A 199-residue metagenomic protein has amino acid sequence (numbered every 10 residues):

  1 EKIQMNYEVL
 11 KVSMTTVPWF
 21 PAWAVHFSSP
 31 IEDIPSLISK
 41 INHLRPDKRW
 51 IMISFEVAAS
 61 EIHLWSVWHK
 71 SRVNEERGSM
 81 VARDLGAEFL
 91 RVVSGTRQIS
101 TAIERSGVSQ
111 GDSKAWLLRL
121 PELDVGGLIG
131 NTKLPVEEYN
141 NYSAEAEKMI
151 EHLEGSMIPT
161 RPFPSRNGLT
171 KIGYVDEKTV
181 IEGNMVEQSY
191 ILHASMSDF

Functional and structural regions predicted by a protein language model:
K2-F20, F27: Secreted/extracellular ectodomain signature
K2-M5, S29-E32, V93-Q98: A short linear-motif detector with a strong N-terminal bias
K11-M14, N42, I103-V108: A generic local secondary-structure boundary/capping motif
V17-A22, Q110-K114: A general secondary-structure signal for short beta-strands and their flanking turns/coil in non-transmembrane regions
P21-D84: N-terminal interaction modules that seed assembly of large macromolecular complexes
E61-R119: Ordered, amphipathic secondary-structure segments that act as subunit-interaction surfaces in large macromolecular
V108-F199: Glycine-rich, aromatic-bearing surface loops/beta-hairpins
